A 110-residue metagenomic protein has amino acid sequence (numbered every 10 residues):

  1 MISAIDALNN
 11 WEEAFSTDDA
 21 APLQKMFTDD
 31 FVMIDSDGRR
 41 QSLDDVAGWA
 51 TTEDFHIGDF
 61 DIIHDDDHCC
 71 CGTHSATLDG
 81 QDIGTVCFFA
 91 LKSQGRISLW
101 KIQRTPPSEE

Functional and structural regions predicted by a protein language model:
M1-A21, K25, D29, E109: Short, low-complexity N-terminal intrinsically disordered segments enriched in polar/charged residues
I5-A7, I34-S36, R40-E110: A beta-strand edge to alpha-helix "cap/lid" segment located at domain peripheries
